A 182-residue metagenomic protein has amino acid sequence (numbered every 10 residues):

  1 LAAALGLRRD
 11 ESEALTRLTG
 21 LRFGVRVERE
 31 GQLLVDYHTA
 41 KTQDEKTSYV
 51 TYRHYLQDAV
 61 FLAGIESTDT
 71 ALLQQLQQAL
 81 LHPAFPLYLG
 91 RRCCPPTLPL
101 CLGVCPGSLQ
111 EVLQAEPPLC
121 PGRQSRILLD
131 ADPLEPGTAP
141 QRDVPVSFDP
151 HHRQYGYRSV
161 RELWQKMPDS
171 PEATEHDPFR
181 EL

Functional and structural regions predicted by a protein language model:
L1-A2, L80: Hydrophobic alpha-helix position signal
A2-T42: Glycine/small-residue-rich interface belts in oligomeric ring/scaffold proteins and their assembly partners
V27-L182: Internal, well-folded beta-alpha domain core
